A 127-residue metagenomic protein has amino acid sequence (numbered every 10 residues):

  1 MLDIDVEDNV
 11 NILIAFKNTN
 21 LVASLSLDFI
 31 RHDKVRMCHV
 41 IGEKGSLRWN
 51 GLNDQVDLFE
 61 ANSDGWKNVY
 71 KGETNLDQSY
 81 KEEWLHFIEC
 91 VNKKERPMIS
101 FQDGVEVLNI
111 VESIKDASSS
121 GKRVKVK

Functional and structural regions predicted by a protein language model:
M1-Q55, W84-K94: Contiguous beta-strand/loop segments that form the cofactor/metal-binding neighborhood of enzyme cores
V56-A61: Short beta-strand segments and strand-loop junctions that repeat across beta-rich extracellular domains
W66-N68: Tryptophan-centered short beta-strand motifs
K71-T74, E95-P97: Active-site rim elements
E73-L85: Active-site loop of classical SDR/Rossmann-like NAD(P)-dependent oxidoreductases, centered on the catalytic Tyr-X3-Lys
I88-K127: C-terminal helix-rich "cap/oligomerization" subdomain common to oxidoreductases
